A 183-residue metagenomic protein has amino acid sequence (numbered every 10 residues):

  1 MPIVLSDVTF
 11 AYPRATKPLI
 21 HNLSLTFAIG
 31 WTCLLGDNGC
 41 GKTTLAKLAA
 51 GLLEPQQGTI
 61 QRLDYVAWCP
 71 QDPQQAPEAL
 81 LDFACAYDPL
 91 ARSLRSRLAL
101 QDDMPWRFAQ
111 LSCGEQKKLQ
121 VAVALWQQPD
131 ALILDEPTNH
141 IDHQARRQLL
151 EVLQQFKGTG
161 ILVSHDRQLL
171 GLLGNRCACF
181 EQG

Functional and structural regions predicted by a protein language model:
M1-V4, T9-L23, A28: A short, flexible loop at the N-terminus of ABC-type nucleotide-binding domains that lies
A11, P70-V123, Q127-Q128: ABC-family P-loop ATPase nucleotide-binding domains
W31-T32, T43-S93, L172-Q182: ABC ATPase nucleotide-binding domain signature region
L35-D37: The feature captures the beta-strand-to-loop junction immediately N-terminal to the Walker
V121, T138, L149: Hydrophobic anchor residue at the start of the ABC signature
L132-E136, I141: Catalytic Walker B motif of ABC-type/P-loop ATPase nucleotide-binding domains
S164-H165: H-loop/switch region of ABC-family ATPase nucleotide-binding domains
